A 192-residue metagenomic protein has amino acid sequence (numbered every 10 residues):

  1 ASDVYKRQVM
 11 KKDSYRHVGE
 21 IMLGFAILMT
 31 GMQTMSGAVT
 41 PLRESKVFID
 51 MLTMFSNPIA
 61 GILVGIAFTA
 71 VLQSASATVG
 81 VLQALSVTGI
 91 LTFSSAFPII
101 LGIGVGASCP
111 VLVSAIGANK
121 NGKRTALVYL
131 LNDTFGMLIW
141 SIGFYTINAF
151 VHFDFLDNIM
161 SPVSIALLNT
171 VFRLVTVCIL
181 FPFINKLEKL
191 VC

Functional and structural regions predicted by a protein language model:
A1-Y5: Short, small-residue-biased leader/transition segments that mark boundaries at the very start of proteins
Q8-V9, I66-A67, V81, S108-L112 (+2 more regions): Alpha-helical transmembrane segments of multipass membrane proteins
M10-V18, A67-A77, A118-G122: Membrane-helix interface "capping/anchor" motifs
Y15-E20, I90-P98, N158-V163: Membrane-water interface of transmembrane alpha-helices in multipass transporters/channels
V18-L63, A67, L85-T88: Helix-loop-helix hairpins and the membrane-proximal interhelical loops of multi-pass alpha-helical transport proteins
L23-A26, I66-L72, A84, F97-A107 (+2 more regions): Transmembrane helix-bundle signature of multi-pass membrane transporters/permeases
M32, V39-M54, G117-C192: Transmembrane alpha-helical segments and their short flanking loops that form helix-hairpins/helix-helix interfaces
A84-V87, V111-A118: Helix-loop junctions at the membrane interface of multi-pass solute transporters
